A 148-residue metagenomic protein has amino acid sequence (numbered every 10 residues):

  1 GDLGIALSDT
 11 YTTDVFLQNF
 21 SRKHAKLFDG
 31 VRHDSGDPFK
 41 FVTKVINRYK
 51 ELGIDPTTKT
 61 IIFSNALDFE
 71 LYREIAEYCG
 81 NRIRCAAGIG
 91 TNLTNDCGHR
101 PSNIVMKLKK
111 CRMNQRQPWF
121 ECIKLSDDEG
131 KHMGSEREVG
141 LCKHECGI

Functional and structural regions predicted by a protein language model:
G1-T43, R48-K50: Glycine- and Gly-Pro-enriched alpha-helical subdomains that act as flexible, kink-prone "lid/hinge" or packing modules
T13, G36-K59, L67-I148: Gly/Ser/Thr/Ala-enriched C-terminal appendages of enzymes
